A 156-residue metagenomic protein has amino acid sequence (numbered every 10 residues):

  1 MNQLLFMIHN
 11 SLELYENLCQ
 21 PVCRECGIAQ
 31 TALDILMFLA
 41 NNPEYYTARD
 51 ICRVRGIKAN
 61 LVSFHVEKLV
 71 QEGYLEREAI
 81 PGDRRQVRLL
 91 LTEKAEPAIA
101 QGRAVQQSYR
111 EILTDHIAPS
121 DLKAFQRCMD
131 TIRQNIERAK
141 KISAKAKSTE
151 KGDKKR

Functional and structural regions predicted by a protein language model:
M1-C26, E72: N-terminal leader segment of winged-helix/HTH proteins
I8, L36-L39, M129: Hydrophobic structural patches
N17-L61: N-terminal helix-turn-helix DNA-binding core of bacterial DNA-binding proteins
C26-A29, L61-F64, K68, A118 (+1 more regions): Short glycine/proline-centered loop/turn elements that form peptide/ligand docking sites
E67-R127: Charged, amphipathic alpha-helical coiled-coil/dimerization segments
A104-R156: Terminal interaction helix/tail motif
